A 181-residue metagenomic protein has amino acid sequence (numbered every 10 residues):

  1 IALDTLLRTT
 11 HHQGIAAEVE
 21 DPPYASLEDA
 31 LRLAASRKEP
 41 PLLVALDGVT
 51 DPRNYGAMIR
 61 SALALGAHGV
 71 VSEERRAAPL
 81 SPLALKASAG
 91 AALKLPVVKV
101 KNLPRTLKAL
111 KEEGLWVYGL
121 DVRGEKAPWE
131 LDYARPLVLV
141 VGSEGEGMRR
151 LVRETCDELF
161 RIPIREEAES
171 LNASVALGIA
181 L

Functional and structural regions predicted by a protein language model:
I1-L181: Post-transcriptional modification and biogenesis factors for structured RNAs of the translation apparatus
